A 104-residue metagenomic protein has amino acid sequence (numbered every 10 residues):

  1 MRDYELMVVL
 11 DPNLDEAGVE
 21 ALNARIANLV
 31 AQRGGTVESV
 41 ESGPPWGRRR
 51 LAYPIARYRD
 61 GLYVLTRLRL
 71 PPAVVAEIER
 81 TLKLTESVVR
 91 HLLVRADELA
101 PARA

Functional and structural regions predicted by a protein language model:
R2-A104: Structured, basic alpha/beta domains of bacterial-type, RNA-associated proteins
